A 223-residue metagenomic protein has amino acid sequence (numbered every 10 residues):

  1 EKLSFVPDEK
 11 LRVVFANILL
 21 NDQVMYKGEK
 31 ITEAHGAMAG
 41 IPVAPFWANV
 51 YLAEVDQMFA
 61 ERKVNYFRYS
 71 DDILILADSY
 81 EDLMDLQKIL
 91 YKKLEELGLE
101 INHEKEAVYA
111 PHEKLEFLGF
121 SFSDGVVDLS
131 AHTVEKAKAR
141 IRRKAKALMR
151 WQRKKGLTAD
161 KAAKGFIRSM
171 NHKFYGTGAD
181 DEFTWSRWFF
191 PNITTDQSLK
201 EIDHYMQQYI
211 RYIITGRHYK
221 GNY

Functional and structural regions predicted by a protein language model:
E1-S70, L74-K114: Conserved polymerase palm-domain catalytic core
A34, Q57, M84, H103 (+1 more regions): Right-hand nucleic-acid polymerase module
